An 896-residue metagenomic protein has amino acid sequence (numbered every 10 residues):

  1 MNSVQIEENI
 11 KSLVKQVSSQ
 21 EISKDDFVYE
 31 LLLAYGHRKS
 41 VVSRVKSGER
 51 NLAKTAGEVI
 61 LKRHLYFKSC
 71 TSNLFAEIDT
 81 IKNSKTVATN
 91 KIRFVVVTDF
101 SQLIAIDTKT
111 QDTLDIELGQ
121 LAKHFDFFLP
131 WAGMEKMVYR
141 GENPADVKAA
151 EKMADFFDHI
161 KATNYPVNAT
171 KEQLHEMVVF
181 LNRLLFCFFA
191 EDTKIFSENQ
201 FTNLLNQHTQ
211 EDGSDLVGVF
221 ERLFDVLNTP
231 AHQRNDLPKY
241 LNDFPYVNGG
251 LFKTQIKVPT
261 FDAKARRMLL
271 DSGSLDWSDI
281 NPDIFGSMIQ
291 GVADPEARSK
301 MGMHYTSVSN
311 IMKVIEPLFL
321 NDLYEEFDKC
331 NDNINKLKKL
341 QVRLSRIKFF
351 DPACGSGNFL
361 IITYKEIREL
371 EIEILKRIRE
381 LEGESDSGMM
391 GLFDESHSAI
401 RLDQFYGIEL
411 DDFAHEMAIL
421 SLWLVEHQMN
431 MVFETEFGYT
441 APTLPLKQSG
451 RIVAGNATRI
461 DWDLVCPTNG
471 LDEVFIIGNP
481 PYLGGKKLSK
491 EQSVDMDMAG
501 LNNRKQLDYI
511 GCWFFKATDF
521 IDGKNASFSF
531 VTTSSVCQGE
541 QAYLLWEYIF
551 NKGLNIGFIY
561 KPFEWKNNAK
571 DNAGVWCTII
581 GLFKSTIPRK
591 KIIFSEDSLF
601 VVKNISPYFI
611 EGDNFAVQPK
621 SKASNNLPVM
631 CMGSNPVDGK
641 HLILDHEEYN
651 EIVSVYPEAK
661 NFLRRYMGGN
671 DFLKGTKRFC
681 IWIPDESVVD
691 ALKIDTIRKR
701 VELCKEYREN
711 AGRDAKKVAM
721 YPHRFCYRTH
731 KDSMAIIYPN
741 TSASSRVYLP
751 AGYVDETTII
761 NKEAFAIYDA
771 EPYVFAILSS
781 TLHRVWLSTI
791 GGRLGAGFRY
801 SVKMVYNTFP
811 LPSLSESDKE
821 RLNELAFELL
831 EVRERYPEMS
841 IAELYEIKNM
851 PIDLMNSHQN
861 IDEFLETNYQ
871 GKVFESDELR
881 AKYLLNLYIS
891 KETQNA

Functional and structural regions predicted by a protein language model:
M1-P130, G141, A145, K365 (+2 more regions): Nucleic acid-processing catalytic cores of prokaryotic defense/repair systems
N2-L31, S40, S47-K54, L275-W277 (+3 more regions): SAM-dependent methyltransferase catalytic region
N2-Q5, N9, L118-E366, Q404-M417 (+9 more regions): Preference for the N-terminal adenyl/adenosyl cofactor-binding alpha/beta module
T55-A56, T71-I78, F94, G511 (+3 more regions): Polybasic, glycine- and aromatic-enriched phosphate-binding surface used to engage nucleic acids
K91, Q102-A145, K194-S197, Q210 (+14 more regions): Signature of N6-adenine DNA methyltransferases within the class I
E135-E142, K161-K171, M268-L275, D294-S309 (+11 more regions): Glycine- and acidic
A297, N331-I347, L392, S398 (+4 more regions): Flexible, glycine/threonine-enriched loop-and-boundary segments that flank and lead into catalytic domains of large
C354, T696-C704, L811-A896: Non-catalytic DNA-recognition/assembly elements of restriction-modification systems
